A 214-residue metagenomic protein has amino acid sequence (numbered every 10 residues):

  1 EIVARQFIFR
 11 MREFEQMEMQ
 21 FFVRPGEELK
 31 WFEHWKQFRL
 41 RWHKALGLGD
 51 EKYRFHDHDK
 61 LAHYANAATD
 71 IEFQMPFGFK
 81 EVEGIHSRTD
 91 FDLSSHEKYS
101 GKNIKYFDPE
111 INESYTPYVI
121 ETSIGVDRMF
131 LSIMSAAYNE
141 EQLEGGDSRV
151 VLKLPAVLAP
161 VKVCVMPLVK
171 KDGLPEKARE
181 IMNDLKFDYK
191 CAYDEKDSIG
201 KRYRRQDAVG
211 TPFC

Functional and structural regions predicted by a protein language model:
E1-C214: NTP/phosphate- and nucleic-acid-binding module
